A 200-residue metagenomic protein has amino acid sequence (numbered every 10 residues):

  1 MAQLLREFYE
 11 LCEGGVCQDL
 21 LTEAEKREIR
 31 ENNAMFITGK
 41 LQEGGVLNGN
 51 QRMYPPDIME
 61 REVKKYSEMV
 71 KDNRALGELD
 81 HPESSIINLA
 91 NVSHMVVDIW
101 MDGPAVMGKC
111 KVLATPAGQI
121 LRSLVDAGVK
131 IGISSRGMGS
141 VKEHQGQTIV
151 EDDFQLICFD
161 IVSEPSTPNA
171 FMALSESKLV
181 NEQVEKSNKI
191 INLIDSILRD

Functional and structural regions predicted by a protein language model:
M1-K71, E182-I190, R199: Polar/acidic, low-complexity leader/linker segments enriched in S/T/G and N/D
L5-G15, L76, N88, H94-S187: Residue microenvironments linked to proteolytic maturation and disulfide-stabilized extracellular modules
G44-V46, E83-S85, A114-P116: Short, charged/polar surface micro-motifs in flexible loops or helix N-caps
N50-E60, A90-H94, D153-Q155: Surface-exposed flexible segments
Q51-M53, S85-I86, T148-I149: Short, solvent-exposed loop/turn motifs
R52-M53, L79, V162: Compositionally biased, intrinsically disordered/low-complexity regions enriched for serine, proline and threonine
K65-S67, K71-I87, I133: Short conserved beta-strand and strand-loop elements enriched in small hydrophobics with frequent Asp/Gly
